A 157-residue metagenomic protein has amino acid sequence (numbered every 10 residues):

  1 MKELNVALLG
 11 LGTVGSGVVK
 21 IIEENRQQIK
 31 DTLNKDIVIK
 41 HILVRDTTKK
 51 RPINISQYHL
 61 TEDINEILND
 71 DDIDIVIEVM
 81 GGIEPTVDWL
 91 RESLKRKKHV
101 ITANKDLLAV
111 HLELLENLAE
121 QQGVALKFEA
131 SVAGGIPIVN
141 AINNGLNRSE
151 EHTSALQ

Functional and structural regions predicted by a protein language model:
M1-K95: N-terminal glycine-/serine-/threonine-rich beta1-alpha1-beta2 phosphate-ribose binding loop of Rossmann-like
G10, A103-N104: A secondary-structure boundary/capping signal
E23-Q27, E120-V124, N144-E151: Generic secondary-structure signature for well-ordered alpha-helical cores
L43, E129, S154: Short beta-strand segments
S56-Q57, A141-N144: Short, surface-exposed amphipathic charged segments that create phosphate/polyanion-binding patches used for binding
M80-R96, K105-I142: Rossmann-fold NAD(P)-binding glycine/threonine-rich loop
H99-I101: A short hydrophobic/small-residue beta-strand
E151-Q157: Conserved small/polar residues in nucleotide/adenosyl-binding loops
